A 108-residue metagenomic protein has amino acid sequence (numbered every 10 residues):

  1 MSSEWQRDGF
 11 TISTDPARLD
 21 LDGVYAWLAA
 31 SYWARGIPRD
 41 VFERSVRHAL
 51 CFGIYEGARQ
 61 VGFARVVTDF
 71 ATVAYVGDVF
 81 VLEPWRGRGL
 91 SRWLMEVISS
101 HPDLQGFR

Functional and structural regions predicted by a protein language model:
M1-I37: Short amphipathic alpha-helix that is part of the acyltransferase structural core
F42-R44, A49-A64: Conserved beta-hairpin
T68-V76, R86, Q105: A conserved beta-turn-beta hairpin within the catalytic core of GNAT-like acetyltransferases that forms part
L82: Residue-level recognition of the GNAT/N-acetyltransferase active site
W85-L94: Conserved acetyl-CoA pyrophosphate-binding loop and the N-cap/start of the following alpha-helix in GNAT-like
M95, P102-R108: Conserved GNAT acetyl-CoA-binding A-motif
